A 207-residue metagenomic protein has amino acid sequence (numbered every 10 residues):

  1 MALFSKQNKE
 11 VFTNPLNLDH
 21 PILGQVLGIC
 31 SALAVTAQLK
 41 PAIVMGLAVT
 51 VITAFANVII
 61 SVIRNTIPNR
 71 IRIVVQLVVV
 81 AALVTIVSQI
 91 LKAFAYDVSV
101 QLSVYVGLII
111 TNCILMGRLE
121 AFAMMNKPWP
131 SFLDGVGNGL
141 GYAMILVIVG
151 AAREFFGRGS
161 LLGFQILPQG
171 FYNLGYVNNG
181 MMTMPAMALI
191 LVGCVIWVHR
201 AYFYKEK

Functional and structural regions predicted by a protein language model:
E10, P130-K207: C-terminal transmembrane helix-loop-helix hairpin of multi-pass membrane proteins
F12-L23: N-terminal membrane topogenic signal
N14, S61-N65, N69, P130-N138: Short amphipathic alpha-helical coupling elements at transmembrane boundaries
I29-L33, V49-A54, A81-S88, I110-I114 (+2 more regions): Hydrophobic core segments of alpha-helical transmembrane domains in multi-pass membrane transport and ion-translocation
L39-F55, V75, S99-I110, A186: Structural signature of hydrophobic alpha-helical transmembrane segments
A56-N69, M116-N126, R200: C-terminal ends of transmembrane helices
I67-V80, Q101-G107, D134: Cytoplasmic-side transmembrane-helix entry/capping segments in multi-pass membrane proteins
I86-Q101: Transmembrane alpha-helix boundary signature
